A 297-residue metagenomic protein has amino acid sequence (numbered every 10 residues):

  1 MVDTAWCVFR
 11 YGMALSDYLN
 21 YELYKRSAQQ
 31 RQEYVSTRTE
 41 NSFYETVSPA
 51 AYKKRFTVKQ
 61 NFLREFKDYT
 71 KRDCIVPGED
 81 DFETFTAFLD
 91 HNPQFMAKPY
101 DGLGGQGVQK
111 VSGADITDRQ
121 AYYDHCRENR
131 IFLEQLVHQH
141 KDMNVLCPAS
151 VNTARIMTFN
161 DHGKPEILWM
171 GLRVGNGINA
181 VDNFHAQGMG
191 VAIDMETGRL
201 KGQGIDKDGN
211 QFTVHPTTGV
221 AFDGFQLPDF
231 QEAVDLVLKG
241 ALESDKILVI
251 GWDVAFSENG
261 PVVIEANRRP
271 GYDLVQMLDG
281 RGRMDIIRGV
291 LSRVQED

Functional and structural regions predicted by a protein language model:
M1-V47, H162: ATP-binding N-terminal substructure of ATP-dependent carboxylate-amine bond-forming enzymes
T37-A51, F212-D223: A short, surface-exposed helix-loop junction/capping segment
E45-M157, H162-G163: Active-site nucleotide/adenylate-binding loops and adjacent lid/helix of ATP-dependent enzymes
F95, E166-L168, V262-I264: Protein kinase-like catalytic core scaffold
D101-L103, H138-Q139, G163, L172-G175 (+2 more regions): Short, solvent-exposed loop/turn segments at secondary-structure junctions
C147, V151-A233: ATP-dependent carboxylate/phosphate-activation module, predominantly the ATP-grasp catalytic core and closely related
N210-L238, L242-I247, F256-D297: C-terminal active-site "lid" helix and adjoining low-complexity regulatory extension at the edge of ATP-using catalytic
